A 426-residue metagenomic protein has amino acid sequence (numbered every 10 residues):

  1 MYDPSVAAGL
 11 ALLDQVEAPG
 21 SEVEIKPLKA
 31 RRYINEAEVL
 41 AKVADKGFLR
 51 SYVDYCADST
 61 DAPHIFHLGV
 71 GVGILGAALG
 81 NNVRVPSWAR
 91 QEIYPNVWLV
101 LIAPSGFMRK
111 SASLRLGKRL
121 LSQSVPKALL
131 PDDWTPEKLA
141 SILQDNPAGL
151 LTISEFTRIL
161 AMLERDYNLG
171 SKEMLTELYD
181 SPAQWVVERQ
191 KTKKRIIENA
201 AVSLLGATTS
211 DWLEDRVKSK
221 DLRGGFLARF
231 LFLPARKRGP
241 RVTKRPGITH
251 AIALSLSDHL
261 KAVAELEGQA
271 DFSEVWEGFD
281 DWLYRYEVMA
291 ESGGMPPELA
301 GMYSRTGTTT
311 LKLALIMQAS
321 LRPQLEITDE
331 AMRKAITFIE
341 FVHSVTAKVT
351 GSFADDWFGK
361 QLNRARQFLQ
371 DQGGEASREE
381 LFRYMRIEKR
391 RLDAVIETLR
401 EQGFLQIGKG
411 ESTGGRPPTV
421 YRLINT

Functional and structural regions predicted by a protein language model:
Y2-T426: Phosphate-handling catalytic cores of nucleic-acid transaction enzymes
